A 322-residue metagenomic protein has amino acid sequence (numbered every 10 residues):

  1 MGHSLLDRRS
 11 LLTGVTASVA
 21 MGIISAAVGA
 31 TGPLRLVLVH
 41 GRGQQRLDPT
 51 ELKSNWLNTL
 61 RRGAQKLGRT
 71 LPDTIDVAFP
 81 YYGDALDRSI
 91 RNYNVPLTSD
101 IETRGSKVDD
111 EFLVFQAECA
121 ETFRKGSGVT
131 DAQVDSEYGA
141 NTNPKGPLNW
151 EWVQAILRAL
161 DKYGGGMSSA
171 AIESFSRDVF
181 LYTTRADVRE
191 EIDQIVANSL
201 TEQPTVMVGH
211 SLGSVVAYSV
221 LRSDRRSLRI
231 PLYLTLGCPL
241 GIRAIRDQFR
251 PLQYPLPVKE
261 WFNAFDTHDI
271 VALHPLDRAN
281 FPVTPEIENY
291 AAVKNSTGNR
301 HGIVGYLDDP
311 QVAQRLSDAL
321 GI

Functional and structural regions predicted by a protein language model:
M1-L6, I23-L36: C-terminal segment of N-terminal export signals and the immediately downstream linker at the start of the mature
M1-V19: N-terminal secretory signal peptides and thylakoid transit peptides that target proteins across membranes
I24, E191, P282-V283: Intrinsically disordered, low-complexity linker/propeptide segments enriched in Ser/Thr/Gly/Pro and acidic residues
L34-R62, G164-V271: Serine-dependent carboxylesterase/thioesterase catalytic core of lipase-like alpha/beta-hydrolase/SGNH enzymes
R42-L47, N55-N58, D73-E202: Active-site catalytic motif of lipid deacylating hydrolases and related acyltransferases
G43, V77, Y82-L86, R91 (+2 more regions): Lipolytic serine-hydrolase domain surface
R61-P72: Signal peptide-proximal N-terminal region of secreted/periplasmic/extracellular or secretory-lumen proteins
